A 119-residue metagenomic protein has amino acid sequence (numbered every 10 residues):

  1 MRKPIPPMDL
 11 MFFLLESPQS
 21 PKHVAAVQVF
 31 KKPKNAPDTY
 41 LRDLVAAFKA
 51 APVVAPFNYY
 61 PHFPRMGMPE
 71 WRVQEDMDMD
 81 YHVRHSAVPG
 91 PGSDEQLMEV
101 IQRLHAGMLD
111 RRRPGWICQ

Functional and structural regions predicted by a protein language model:
M1-Q119: Non-catalytic N-terminal regions of enzymes
